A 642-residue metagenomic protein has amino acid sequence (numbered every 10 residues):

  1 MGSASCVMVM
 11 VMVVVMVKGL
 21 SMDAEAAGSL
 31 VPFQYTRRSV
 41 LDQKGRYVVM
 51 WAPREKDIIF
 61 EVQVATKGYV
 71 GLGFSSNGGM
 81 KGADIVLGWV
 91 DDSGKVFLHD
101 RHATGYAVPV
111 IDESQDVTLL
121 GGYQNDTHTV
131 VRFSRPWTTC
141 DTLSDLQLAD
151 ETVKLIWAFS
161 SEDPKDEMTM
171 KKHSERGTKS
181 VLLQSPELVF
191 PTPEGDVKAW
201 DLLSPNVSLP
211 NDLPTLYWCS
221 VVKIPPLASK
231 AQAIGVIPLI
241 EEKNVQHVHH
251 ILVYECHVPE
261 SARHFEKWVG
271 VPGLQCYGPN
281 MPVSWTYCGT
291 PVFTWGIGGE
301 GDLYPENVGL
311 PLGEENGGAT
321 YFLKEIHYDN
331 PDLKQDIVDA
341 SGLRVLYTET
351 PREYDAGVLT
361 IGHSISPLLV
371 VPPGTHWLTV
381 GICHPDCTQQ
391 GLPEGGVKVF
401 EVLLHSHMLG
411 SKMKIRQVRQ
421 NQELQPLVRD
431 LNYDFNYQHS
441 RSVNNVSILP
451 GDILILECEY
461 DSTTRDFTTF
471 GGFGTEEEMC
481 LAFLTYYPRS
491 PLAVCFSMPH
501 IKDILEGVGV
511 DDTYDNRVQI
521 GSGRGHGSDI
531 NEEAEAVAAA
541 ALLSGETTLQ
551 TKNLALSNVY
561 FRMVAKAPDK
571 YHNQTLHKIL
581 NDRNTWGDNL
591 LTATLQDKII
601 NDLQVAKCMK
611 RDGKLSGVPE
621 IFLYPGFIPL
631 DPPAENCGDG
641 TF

Functional and structural regions predicted by a protein language model:
M1-V13, K18-D23: Classical eukaryotic N-terminal signal peptides for Sec-dependent ER targeting/secretion, especially the positively
V15-D196, E266-G298, V537-A555, V559-T575 (+4 more regions): Extracellular-facing/secreted segment signature in eukaryotic proteins
S39-L41, S185-H247, D332-L409, F470-L554 (+3 more regions): Solvent-exposed, flexible loop/coil segments flanking beta-strands in beta-rich domains
L120-D126, S144-L148, V292-A319, K334 (+2 more regions): Exposed beta-sheet edge/beta-hairpin loop segments within beta-rich domains
V130, A233-I234, L310-D329, V446-S462: Noncatalytic modules at the cell exterior or secretory-pathway interfaces, chiefly beta-strand-rich lectin/adhesion
T139-D141, P164, D329-L333, E459-T468: Short acidic/polar inter-strand loop motif in beta-rich domains
H250-V258, S411-E423: Short, surface-exposed beta-strand/strand-loop-strand elements in extracellular ectodomains
V428-V446, L456-F642: Active-site pocket scaffolds in enzymes
